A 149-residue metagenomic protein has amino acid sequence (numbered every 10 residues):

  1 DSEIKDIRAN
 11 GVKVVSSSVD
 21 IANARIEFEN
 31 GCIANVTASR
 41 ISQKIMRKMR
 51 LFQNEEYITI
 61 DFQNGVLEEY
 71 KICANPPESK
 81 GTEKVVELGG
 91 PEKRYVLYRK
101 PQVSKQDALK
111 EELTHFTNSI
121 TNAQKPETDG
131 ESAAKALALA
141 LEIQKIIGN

Functional and structural regions predicted by a protein language model:
D1-I33, T37-K44, K48-F52, Q63-N64: Rossmann-like dinucleotide-binding domain that binds NAD(P)(H)
S2-I4, I33, E56, K125 (+1 more regions): Generic structural signal for secondary-structure transition and capping sites
S17, S42-K44, L109, P126 (+1 more regions): Alpha-helix N-cap/loop-to-helix initiation residues
V19-D20, I72-C73, A140-L141: Short secondary-structure transition/capping segments
D20, D61, D129-A133: Acidic side chains
A22-I26, L51-N54, P76-E78, K145-I147: Short, charged/polar low-complexity linear motifs in solvent-exposed/disordered segments
E29, E111-N149: C-terminal helix-rich "cap/oligomerization" subdomain common to oxidoreductases
E55-E127: C-terminal glycine/acidic-rich active-site capping loop/insertion
